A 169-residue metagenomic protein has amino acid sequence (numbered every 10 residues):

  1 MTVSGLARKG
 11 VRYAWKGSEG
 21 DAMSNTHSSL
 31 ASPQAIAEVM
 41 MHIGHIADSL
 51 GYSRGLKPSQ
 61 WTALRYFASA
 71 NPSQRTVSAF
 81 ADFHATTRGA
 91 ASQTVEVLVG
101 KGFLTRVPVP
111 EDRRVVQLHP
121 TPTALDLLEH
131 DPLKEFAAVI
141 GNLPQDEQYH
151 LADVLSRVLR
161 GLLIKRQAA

Functional and structural regions predicted by a protein language model:
M1-R54, K101, P120, A169: N-terminal leader segment of winged-helix/HTH proteins
L30, Q34, E129-A169: Terminal interaction helix/tail motif
A35-I36, D48-S49, S53-L56, S73-S78 (+2 more regions): Hydrophobic/basic alpha-helical segments enriched in Actinobacteria
H45-T87: N-terminal helix-turn-helix DNA-binding core of bacterial DNA-binding proteins
V77, V95-E96: Short, hydrophobic-biased segments on the C-terminal half of alpha helices that form "recognition helices"
E96-Y149: Charged, amphipathic alpha-helical coiled-coil/dimerization segments
